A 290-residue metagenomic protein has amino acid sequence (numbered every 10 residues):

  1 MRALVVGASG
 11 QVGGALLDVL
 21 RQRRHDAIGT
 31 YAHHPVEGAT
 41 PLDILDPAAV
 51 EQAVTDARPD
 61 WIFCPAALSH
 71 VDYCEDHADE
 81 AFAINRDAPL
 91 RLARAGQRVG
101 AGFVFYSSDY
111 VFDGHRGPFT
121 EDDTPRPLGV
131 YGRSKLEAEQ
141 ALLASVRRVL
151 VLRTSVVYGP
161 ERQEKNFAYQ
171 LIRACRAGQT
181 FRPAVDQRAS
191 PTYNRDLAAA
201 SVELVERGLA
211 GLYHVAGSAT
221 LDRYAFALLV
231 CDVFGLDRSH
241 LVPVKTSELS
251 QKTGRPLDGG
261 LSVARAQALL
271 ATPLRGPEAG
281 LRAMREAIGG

Functional and structural regions predicted by a protein language model:
M1-Q22: N-terminal Rossmann NAD(P)H-binding glycine-rich loop of SDR-like oxidoreductase domains
A32-P47: Rossmann-fold cofactor-recognition segment
I44-R86: NAD(P)H-binding glycine-rich loop region in Rossmannoid oxidoreductase-like domains and their noncatalytic homologs
D76-V104: NAD(P)-cofactor binding segment of oxidoreductase domains
Q140-A189, R195-D196: NAD(P)-dependent short-chain dehydrogenase/reductase
E161-Q163, Q187-D196, V215-V233, A283: Substrate-binding strand-loop-helix patch in Rossmann-like NAD(P)-dependent oxidoreductase/epimerase domains
A200, R207-K252: Mid/C-terminal beta-alpha module of Rossmann-like enzyme folds, strongest in SDR-family dehydrogenases/epimerases
D222-L228, K245-M284, I288-G289: Conserved C-terminal active-site "lid" loop/helix of NAD(P)H-dependent oxidoreductases that clamps the redox cofactor
